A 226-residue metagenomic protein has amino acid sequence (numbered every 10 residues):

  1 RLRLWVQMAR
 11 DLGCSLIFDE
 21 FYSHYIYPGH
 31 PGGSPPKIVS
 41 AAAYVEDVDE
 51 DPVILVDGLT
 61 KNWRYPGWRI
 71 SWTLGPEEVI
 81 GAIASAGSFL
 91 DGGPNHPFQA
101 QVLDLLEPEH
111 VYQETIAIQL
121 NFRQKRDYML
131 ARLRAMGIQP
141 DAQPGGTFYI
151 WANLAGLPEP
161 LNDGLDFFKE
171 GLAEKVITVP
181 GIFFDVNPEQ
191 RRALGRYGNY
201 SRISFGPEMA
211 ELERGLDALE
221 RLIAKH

Functional and structural regions predicted by a protein language model:
R1-H226: PLP-dependent class I/II
